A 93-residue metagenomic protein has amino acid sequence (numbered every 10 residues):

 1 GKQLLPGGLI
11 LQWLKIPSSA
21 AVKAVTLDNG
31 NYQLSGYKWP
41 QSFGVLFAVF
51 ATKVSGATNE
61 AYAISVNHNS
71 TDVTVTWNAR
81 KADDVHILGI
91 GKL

Functional and structural regions predicted by a protein language model:
G1-P6: Short acidic-hydrophobic surface loop/beta-edge motif
G7-L93: Extracellular attachment/recognition segments
